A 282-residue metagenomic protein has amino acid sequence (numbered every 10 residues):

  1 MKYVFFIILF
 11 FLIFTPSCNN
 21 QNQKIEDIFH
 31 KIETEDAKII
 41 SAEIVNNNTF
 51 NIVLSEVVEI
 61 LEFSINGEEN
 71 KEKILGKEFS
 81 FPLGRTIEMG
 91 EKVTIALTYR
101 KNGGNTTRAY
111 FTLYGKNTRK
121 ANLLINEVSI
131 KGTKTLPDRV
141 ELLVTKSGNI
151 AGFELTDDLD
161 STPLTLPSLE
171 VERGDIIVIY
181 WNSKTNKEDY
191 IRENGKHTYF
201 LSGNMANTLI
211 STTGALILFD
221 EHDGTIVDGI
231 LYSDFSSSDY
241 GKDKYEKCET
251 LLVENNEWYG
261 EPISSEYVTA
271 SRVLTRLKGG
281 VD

Functional and structural regions predicted by a protein language model:
M1-V4, N20: Positively charged n-region of N-terminal signal peptides that target proteins for export
F14-S17: C-terminal motif of bacterial Sec signal peptides marking the signal peptidase cleavage site
N19-E33, I40-N47, N105-S161, T208-I210 (+1 more regions): A structural motif detector for short, solvent-exposed N-terminal "entry" segments of globular domains
N46, L75-K77: Residue-level recognition of beta-strand termini and adjacent short loop/turns
F50, D138-V144, G214-L218, L274: Buried hydrophobic-core signal for structured, non-transmembrane domains
F50, L54, F63-I65, F79-N105 (+1 more regions): Extracytoplasmic/surface-exposed domains of secreted proteins that mediate cell-envelope carbohydrate/peptidoglycan
N51-K73, F153-L155: Short, surface-exposed alpha-helix to beta-strand junction/turn motifs within ectodomains of secreted and cell-envelope
T86-M89, S168, E172-D282: Solvent-exposed beta-edge/loop recognition patches
